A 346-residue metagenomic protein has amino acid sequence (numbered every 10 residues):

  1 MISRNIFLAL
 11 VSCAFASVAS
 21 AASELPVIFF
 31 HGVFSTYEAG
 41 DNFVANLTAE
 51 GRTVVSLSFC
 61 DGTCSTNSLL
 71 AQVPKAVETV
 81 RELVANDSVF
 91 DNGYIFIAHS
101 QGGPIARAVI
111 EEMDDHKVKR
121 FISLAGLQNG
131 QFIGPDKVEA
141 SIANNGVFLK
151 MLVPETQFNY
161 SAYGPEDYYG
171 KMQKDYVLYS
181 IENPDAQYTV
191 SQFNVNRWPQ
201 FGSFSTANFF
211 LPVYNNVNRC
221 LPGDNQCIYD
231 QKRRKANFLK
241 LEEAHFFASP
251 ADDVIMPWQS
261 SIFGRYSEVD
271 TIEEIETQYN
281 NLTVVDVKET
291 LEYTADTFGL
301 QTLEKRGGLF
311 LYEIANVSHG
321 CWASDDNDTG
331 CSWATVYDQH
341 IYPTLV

Functional and structural regions predicted by a protein language model:
I2, V11-P26: N-terminal signal peptide
A22-C60: Short, surface-exposed "cap/lid" segments of acyl-processing enzymes
L25, H31, P74-Q200: Serine-dependent carboxylesterase/thioesterase catalytic core of lipase-like alpha/beta-hydrolase/SGNH enzymes
V33-S35, D61-T63, Q101-P104, G126-G130 (+2 more regions): Solvent-exposed loop/turn segments at secondary-structure junctions within structured extracellular/periplasmic domains
G62-P74: Catalytic nucleophile-loop/oxyanion-hole region of alpha/beta-hydrolase and closely related hydrolase-like folds
V80, S205-K235, T294: A Trp-anchored, charged/polar loop motif used as the substrate-binding/catalytic surface of acyl/ester-handling
D185, Q192-F201, I228-V346: C-terminal catalytic-base region of ester-bond hydrolases, centering on the histidine of the charge-relay
